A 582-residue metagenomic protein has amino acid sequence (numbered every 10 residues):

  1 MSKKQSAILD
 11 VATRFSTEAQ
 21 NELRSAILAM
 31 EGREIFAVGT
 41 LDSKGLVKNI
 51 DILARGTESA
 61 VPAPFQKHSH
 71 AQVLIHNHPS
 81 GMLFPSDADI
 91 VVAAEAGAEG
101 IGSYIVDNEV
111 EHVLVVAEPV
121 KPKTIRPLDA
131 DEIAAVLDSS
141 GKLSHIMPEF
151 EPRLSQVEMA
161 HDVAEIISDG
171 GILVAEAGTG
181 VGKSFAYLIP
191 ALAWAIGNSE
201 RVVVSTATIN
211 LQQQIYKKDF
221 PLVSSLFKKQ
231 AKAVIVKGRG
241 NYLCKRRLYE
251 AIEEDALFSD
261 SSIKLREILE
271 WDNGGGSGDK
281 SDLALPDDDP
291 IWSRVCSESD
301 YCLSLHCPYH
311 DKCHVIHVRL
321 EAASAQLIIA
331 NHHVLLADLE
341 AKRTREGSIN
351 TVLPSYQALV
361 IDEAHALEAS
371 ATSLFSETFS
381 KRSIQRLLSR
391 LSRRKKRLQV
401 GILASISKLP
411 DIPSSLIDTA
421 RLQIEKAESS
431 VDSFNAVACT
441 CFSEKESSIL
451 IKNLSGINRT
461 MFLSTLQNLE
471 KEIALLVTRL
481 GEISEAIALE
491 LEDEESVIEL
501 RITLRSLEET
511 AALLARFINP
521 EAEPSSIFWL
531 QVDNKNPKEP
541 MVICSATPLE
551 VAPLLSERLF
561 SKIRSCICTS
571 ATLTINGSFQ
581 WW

Functional and structural regions predicted by a protein language model:
M1-S25, K44, I50-K123: Active-site-proximal loop/helix of nucleotide/amide-processing enzymes and allied scaffolds
H78-A88, G180-K183, N210-Q213: Acidic, metal-coordinating catalytic cores used for nucleic-acid/nucleotide bond scission and strand-transfer chemistry
A117-A135, I172: Accessory nucleic-acid engagement/destabilization modules that flank
P127-I146, E151, S199-I328, H333-L336 (+3 more regions): A substrate-engagement module of RecA-like helicase motors
E149-I167: N-terminal pre-P-loop "Q-motif" helix
S168-P190, V202: Walker A/P-loop
Y187, A193, Q213, K218-P221 (+4 more regions): Signature of the SF2 helicase/ATPase Hel1-core->accessory helical subdomain module
W292-I328, L339-I349, L476-W582: A contiguous, basic/glycine-rich beta-loop/short-helix subdomain that forms a polymer-engagement track
